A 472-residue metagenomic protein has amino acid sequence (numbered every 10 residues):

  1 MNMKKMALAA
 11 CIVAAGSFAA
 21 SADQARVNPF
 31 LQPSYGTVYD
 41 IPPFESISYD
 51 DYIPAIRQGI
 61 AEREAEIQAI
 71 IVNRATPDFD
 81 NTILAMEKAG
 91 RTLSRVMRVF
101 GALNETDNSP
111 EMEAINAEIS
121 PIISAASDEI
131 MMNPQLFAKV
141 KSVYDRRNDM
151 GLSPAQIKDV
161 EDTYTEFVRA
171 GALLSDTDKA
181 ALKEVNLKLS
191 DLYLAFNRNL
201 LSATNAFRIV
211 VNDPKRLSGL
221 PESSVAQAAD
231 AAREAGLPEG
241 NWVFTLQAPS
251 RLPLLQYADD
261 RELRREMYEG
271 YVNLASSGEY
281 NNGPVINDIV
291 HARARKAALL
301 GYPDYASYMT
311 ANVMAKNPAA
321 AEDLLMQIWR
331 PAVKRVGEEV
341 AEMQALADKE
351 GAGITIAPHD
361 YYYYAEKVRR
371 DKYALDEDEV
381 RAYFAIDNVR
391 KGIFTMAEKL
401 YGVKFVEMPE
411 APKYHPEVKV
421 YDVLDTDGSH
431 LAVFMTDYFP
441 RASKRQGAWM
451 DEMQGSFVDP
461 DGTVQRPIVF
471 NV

Functional and structural regions predicted by a protein language model:
N2-A22: Gram-negative bacterial Sec-dependent N-terminal signal peptides
G16-F18, S48, I393: Generic detector of short, well-ordered, non-transmembrane alpha-helical segments enriched in hydrophobic residues
D23-E222, Q227: N-terminal helix-rich structural modules
P33-Y39, I67-P77, P110-N116, E129-V143 (+4 more regions): Short charge-dense sequence patches
G36-D51, F100-I119, K141-E184, T245-P284 (+3 more regions): Short His/Asp/Glu-rich catalytic/ion-coordination signatures at enzyme active sites or charged loops
D159, K188-D191, R198, S202-T245 (+2 more regions): Active-site-proximal, well-structured secondary-structure segments within enzyme catalytic domains
